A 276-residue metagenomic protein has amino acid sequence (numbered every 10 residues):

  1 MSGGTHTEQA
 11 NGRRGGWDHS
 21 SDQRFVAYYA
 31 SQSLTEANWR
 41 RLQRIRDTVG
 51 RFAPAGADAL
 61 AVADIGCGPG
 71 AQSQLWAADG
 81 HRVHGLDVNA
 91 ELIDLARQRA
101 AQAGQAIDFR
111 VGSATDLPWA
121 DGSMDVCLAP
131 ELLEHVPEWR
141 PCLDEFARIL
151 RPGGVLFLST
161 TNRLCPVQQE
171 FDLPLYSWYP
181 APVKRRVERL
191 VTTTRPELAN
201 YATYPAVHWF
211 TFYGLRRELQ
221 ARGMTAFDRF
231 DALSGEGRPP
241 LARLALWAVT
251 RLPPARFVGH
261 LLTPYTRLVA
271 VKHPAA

Functional and structural regions predicted by a protein language model:
M1-A120, V126-L128, L143, A202 (+2 more regions): Conserved N-terminal segment of class I S-adenosyl-L-methionine
Q72, L164-Q168, G235-R238: Short catalytic/ligand-binding loop motif for oxyanion handling, primarily in non-cytosolic enzymes, centered on
V83, L156-F157: A short hydrophobic/small-residue beta-strand
V126-P137: A short SAM/SAH-binding and catalytic strip from SAM-dependent methyltransferases
E131, T161-R163, D231: Histidine-centered beta-alpha loop that forms part of the nucleotide-sugar donor binding/catalytic region in diverse
R140-V155: A short glycine-rich, Lys/Arg-flanked "PGG" loop and its adjoining helix->strand segment in the class I
F157-R185: Conserved class I S-adenosyl-L-methionine
V191-A199, T203-A276: A C-terminal cap/extension of S-adenosyl-L-methionine-dependent methyltransferases that defines the acceptor-substrate
